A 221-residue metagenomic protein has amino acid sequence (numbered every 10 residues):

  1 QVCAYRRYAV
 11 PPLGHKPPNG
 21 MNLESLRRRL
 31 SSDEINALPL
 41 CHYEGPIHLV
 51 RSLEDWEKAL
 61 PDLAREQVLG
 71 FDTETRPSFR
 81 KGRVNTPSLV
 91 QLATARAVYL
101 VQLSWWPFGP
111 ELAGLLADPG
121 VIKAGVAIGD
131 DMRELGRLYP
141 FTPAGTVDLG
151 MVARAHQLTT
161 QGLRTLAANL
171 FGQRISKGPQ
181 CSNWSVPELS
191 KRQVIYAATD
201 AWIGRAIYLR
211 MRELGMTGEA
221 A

Functional and structural regions predicted by a protein language model:
P12-L69, L149, W202, L214-A221: N-terminal accessory regions of nucleic-acid-interacting proteins
E44-L53, E57, A64-V68, P77-K177 (+2 more regions): Conserved DEDDh/DEDDy metal-dependent 3′-5′ exonuclease domain
